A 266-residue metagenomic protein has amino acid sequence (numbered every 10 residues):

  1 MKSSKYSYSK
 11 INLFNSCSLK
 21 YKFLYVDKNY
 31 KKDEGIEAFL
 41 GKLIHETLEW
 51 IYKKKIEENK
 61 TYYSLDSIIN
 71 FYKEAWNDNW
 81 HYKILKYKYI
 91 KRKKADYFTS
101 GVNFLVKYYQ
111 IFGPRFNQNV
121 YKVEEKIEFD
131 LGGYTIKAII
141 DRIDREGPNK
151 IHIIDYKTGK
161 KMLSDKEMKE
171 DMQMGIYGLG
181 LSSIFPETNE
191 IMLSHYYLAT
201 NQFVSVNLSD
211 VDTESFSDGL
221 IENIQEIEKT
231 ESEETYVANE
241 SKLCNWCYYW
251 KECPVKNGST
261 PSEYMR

Functional and structural regions predicted by a protein language model:
I11-N12, S16-I56, F98, V102 (+1 more regions): Nuclease catalytic cores
S16, W246, V255: Short, cysteine/histidine-rich loop/knuckle motifs that typically chelate Zn2+
K20, W250, K256: Cys/His-rich metal-chelating microdomains
N29-E37, N207, E231-E240: Short, solvent-exposed helix-loop connector elements
K31-K32, S259-R266: Short cysteine/histidine-rich metal-coordination sites, predominantly Zn2+-binding motifs
T47-V123: A non-catalytic, helix-rich entry segment at domain boundaries
Q118-V120, E125-E222: Mg2+/Mn2+-dependent nuclease catalytic core
T213-W250: Polybasic (Lys/Arg-rich)
